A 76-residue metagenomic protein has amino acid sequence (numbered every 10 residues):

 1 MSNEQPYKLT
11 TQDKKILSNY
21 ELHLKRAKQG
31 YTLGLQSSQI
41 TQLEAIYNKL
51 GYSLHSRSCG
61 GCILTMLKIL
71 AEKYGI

Functional and structural regions predicted by a protein language model:
M1-Q5, A71-I76: Short intrinsically disordered terminal tails
S2-K28: Short terminal alpha-helical segments
L22-I69: Acidic, low-complexity, intrinsically disordered interaction modules
